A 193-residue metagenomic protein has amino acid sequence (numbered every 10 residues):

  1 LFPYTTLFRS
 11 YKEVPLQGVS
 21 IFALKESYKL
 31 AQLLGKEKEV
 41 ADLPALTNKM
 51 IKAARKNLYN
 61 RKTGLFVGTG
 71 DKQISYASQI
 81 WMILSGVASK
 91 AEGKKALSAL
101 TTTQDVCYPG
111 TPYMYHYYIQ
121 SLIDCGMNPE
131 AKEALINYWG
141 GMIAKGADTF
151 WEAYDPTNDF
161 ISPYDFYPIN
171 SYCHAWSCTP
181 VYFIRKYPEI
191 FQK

Functional and structural regions predicted by a protein language model:
L1, T5-K193: Active-site core of glycosidic bond-cleaving carbohydrate-active enzymes
